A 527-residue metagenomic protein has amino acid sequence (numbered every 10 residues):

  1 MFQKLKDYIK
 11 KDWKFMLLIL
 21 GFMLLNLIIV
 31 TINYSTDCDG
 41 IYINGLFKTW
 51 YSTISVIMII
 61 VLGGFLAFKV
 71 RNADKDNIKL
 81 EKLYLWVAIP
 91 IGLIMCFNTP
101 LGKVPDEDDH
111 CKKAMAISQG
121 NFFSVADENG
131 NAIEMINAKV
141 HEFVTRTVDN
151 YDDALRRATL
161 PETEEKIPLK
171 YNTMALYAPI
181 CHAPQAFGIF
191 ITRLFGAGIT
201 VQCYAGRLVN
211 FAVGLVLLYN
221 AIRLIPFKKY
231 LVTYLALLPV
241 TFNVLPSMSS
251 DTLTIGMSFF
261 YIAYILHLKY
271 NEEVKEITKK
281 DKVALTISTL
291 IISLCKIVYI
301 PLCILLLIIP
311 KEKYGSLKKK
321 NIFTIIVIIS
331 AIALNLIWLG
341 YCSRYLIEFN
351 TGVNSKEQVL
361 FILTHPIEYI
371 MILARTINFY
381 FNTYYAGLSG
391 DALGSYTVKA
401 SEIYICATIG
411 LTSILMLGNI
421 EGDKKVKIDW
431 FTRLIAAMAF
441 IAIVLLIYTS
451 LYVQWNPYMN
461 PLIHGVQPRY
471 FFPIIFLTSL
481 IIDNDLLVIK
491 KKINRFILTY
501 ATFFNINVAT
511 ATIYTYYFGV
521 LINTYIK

Functional and structural regions predicted by a protein language model:
M1-M23, G45-L93, I322-I328, I428 (+2 more regions): Start-transfer (signal-anchor) and selected internal transmembrane alpha helices of multi-pass inner/ER membrane
V30-I54, L339-V353, I493-K527: Transmembrane helical bundles and short interhelical boundary loops of multi-pass, membrane-embedded
Q119-A205: Interfacial juxtamembrane loops and adjacent helix segments that form the catalytic/substrate-binding surfaces
A197-T200, Y219-F242: Transmembrane-helix signature of polytopic, membrane-embedded enzymes that assemble or transfer cell-envelope glycans
N243, K280-I297, L302-I308: Membrane-interface alpha helices of multi-pass inner-membrane proteins
S247-T254: Short acidic/glycine- and proline-prone juxtamembrane loop motifs at membrane-interface regions of multi-pass membrane
L266-I277, I300-A331: Perimembrane helix-loop-helix junctions
L336-G422: Membrane-lumen/periplasm interface segments of multi-pass, membrane-embedded glycan/lipid transferases
